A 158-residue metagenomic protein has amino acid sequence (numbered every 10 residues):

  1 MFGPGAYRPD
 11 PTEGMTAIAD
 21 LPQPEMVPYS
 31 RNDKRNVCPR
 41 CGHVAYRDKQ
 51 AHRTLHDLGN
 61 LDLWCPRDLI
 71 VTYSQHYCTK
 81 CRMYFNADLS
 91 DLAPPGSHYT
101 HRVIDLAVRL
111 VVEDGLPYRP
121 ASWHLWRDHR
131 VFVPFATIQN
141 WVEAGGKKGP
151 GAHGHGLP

Functional and structural regions predicted by a protein language model:
M1-M83, A87-S90: Short, conserved DNA-binding cores of transcription-related domains
L63-P158: Short, positively charged, Gly/Tyr-enriched micro-motifs that form contact patches at catalytic or ligand/partner
